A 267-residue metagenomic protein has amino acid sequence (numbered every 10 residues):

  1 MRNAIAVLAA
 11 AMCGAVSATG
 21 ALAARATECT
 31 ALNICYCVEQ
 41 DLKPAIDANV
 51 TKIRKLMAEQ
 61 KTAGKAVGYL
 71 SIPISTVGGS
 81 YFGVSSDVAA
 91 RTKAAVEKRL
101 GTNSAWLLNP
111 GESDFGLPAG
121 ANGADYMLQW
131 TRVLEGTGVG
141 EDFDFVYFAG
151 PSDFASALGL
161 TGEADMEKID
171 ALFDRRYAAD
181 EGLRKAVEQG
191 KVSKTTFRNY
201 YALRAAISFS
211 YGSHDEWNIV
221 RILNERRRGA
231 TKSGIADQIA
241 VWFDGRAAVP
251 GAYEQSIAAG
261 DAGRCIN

Functional and structural regions predicted by a protein language model:
M1-A4: Positively charged n-region of N-terminal signal peptides that target proteins for export
V7-V16: Bacterial N-terminal signal peptides
A18-A23: Sec/Tat signal peptide C-region and signal peptidase I cleavage site
A24-N267: Conserved catalytic or regulatory cores that recognize and/or transform ribose-phosphate-containing ligands
